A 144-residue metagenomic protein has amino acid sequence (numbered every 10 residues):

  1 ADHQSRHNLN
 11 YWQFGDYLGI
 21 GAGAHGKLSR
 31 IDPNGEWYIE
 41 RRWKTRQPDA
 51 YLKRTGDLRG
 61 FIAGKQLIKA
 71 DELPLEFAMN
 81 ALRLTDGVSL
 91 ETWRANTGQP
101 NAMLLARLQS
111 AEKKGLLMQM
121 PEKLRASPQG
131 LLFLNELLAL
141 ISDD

Functional and structural regions predicted by a protein language model:
A1-G98: C-terminal scaffold of the Radical SAM
Q4-N8, K114-G115, L132: Short secondary-structure transition/capping segments
G98-E112: Short amphipathic alpha-helical interaction segments
E112-E122: A short, conserved structural fragment
K123-S127: Minor-groove-contacting beta-hairpin "wing" of winged helix-turn-helix DNA-binding domains
Q129-D144: Short, amphipathic alpha-helical interaction segments positioned at domain boundaries
